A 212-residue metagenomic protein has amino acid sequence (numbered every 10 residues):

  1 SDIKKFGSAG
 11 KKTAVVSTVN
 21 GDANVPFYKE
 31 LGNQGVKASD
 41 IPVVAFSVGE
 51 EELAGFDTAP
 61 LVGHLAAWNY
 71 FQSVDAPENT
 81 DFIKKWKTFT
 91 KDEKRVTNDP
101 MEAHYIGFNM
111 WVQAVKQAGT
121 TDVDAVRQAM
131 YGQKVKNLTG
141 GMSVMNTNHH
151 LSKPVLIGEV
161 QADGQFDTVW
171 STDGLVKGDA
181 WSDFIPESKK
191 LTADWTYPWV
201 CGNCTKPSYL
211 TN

Functional and structural regions predicted by a protein language model:
S1-N212: Extracytosolic ligand-binding ectodomains
